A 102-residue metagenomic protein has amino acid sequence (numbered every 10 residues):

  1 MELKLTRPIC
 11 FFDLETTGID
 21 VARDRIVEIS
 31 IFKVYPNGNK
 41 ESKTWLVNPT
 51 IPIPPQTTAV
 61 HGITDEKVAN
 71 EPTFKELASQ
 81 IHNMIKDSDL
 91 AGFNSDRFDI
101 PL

Functional and structural regions predicted by a protein language model:
M1-L102: Conserved non-catalytic scaffold segment of RNase H-like nuclease domains
